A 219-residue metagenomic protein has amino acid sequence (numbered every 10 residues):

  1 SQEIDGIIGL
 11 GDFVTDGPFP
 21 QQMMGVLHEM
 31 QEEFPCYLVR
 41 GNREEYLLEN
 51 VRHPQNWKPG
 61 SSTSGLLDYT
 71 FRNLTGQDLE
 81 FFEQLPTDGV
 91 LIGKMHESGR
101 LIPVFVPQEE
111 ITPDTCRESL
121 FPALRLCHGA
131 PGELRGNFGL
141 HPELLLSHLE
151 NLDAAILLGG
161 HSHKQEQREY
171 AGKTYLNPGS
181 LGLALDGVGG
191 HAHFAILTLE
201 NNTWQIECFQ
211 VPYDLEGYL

Functional and structural regions predicted by a protein language model:
S1-N73, L79: Core catalytic region of metal-dependent phosphoesterases/phosphodiesterases, especially metallo-beta-lactamase-like
I7-D12, D16, Y37-N42, C127 (+2 more regions): Active-site neighborhood of phospho(di)ester-bond hydrolases with catalytic His/Asp-centered motifs
T15-P18, R43-L48, V90, G132-L134 (+2 more regions): Active-site environment of divalent metal-dependent phosphoester hydrolases
P54-S61, C116-L152: Active-site-proximal segments of metal-dependent phosphoesterases and phosphodiesterases across multiple
S62-T115, L120-F121: Metallo-beta-lactamase
E97-G99, P122-A130, Y175-G179: Active-site-proximal beta-strand elements of phosphoester/diester hydrolases
P142-R168, K173-L176: Anionic-ligand binding region
R168-L219: Acidic, His/Gly-rich catalytic cores of divalent-metal-dependent hydrolytic chemistry
